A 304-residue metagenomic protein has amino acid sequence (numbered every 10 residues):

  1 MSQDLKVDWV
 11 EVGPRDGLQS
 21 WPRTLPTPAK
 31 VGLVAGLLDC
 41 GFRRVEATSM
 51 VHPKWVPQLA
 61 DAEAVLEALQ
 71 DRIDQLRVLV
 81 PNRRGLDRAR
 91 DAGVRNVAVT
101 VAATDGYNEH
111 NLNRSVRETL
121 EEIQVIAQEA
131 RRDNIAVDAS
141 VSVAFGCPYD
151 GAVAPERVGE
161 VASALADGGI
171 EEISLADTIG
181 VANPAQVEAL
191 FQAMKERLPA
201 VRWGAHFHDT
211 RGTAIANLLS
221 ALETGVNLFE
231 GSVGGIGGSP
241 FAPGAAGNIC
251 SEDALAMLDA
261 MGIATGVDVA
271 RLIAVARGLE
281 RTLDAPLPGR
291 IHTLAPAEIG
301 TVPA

Functional and structural regions predicted by a protein language model:
M1-A304: Catalytic cores and adjacent flexible loops of soluble metabolic enzymes that perform enolate/carbanion chemistry on
